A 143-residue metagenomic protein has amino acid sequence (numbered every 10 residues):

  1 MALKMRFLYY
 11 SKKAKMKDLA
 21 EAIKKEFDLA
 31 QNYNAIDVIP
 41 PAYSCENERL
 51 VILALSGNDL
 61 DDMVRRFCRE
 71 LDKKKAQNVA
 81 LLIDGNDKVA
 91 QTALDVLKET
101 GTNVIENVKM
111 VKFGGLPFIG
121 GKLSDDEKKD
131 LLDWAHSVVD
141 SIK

Functional and structural regions predicted by a protein language model:
A2-E26: N-terminal beta1-alpha1 ligand-phosphate binding loop
L3-R6, E26-N34, E46-K143: FMN-binding flavodoxin-like domain, especially the glycine-rich phosphate-binding loop
V38-Y43: Short acidic active-site motifs
